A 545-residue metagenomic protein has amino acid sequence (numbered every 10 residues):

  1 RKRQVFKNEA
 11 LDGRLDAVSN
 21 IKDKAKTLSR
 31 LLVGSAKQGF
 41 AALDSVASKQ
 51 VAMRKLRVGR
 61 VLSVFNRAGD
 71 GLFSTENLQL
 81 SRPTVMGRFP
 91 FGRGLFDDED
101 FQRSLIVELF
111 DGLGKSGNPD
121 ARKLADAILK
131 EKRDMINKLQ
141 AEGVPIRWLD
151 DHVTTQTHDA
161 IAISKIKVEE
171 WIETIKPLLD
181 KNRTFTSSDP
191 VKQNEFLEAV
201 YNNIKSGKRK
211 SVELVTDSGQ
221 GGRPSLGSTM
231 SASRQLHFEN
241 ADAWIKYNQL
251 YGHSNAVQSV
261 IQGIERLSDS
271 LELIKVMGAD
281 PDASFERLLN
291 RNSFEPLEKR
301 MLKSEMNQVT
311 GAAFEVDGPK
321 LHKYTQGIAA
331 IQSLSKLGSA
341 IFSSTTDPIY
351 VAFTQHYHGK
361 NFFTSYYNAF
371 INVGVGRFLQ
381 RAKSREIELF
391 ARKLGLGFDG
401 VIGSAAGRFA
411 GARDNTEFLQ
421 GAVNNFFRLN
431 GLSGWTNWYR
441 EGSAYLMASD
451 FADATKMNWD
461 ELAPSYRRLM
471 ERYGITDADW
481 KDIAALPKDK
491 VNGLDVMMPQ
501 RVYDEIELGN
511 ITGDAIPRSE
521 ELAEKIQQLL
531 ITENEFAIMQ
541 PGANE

Functional and structural regions predicted by a protein language model:
R1-E545: Non-transmembrane, interaction-prone alpha-helical and coil segments associated with secretion and export
